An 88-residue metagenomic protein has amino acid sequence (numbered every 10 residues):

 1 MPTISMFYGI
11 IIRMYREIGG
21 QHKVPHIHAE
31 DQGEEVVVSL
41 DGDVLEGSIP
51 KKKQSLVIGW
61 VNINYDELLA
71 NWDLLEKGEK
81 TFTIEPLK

Functional and structural regions predicted by a protein language model:
M1-K23: Short, charged/polar N-terminal "headpieces" of proteins
M1-P2, P25-I27, A70-N71: Intrinsically disordered, low-complexity boundary segments flanking structured domains
T3, L45, K80-T83: Glycine-rich, flexible loop/turn motifs
I10-R16, V37, L69-L74: Broad hydrophobic/π-residue packing in well-ordered secondary structure
Y15-K51: A short, structured beta-strand/loop element
P50, Q54-I58: Short, charged, low-complexity patches
I58-K88: C-terminal structural segments of small proteins and small subunits
